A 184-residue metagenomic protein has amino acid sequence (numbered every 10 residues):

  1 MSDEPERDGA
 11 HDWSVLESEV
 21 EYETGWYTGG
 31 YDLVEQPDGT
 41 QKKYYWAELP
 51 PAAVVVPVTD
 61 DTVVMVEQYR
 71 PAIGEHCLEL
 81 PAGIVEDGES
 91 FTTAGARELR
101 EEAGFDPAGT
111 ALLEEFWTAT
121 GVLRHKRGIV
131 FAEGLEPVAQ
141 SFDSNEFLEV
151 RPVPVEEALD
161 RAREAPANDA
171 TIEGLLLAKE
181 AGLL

Functional and structural regions predicted by a protein language model:
S2-D3, R7-W13, L123, G128 (+2 more regions): Nudix hydrolase/Nudix homology domain
E4-W13, A47-R97, S144-E146, V155 (+1 more regions): Conserved Nudix-box catalytic region and its N-terminal flanking loop in Nudix hydrolases and closely related
D12-V54, T59, Q68: Acidic, metal-coordinating catalytic segment for phosphate/diphosphate chemistry, firing primarily on the Nudix
V20-Y27, P71, W117-R127: Acidic pyrophosphate-coordinating catalytic loop
V34, P57, M65, F131-A132 (+1 more regions): Conserved hydrophobic "DFG−1" position in protein kinase catalytic cores
V34-D38, A119-V138: Active-site-adjacent beta-strand/loop module that shapes the phosphate/pyrophosphate-binding cleft
T40, Y69, R97-E101, F105: Recognition helices and adjacent regulatory flanks at domain boundaries
D106-L113: A short coil-to-beta-strand element that immediately follows conserved catalytic motifs
